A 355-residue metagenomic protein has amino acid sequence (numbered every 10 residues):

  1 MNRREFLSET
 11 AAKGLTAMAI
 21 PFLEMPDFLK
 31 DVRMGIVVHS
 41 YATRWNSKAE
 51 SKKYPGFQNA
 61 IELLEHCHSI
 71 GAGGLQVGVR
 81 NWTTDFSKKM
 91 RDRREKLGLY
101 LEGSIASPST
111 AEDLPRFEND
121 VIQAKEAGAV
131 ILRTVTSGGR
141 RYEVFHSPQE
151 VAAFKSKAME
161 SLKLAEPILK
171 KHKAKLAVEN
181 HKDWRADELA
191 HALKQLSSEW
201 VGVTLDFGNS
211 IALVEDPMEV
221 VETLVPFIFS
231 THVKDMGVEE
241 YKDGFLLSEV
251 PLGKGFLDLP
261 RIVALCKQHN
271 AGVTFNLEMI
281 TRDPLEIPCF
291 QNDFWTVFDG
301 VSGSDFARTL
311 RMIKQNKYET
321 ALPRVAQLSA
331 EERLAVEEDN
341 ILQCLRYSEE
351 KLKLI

Functional and structural regions predicted by a protein language model:
R4-A11, T16, P21, D27-G35 (+4 more regions): Histidine-acidic metal/acid-base catalytic patches
L15-E24, W82, L97-L101, P108-G202: Active-site acidic/histidine proton-transfer and metal-coordination neighborhood in alpha/beta enzyme cores
V32-H39, L75-V77, L101-I105, L132-T134 (+4 more regions): Hydrophobic faces of well-ordered beta-strands that scaffold small-molecule active sites in alpha/beta enzyme cores
S40-Q58, S104-L114, P148-A153: Active-site mouth loops of central-metabolism enzymes
Q58-N81, G128: Catalytic domains of carbohydrate-active enzymes, especially glycoside hydrolases
Q76-S87, S107-P115, Y142, N180-D187 (+3 more regions): Acidic-and-aromatic substrate-binding clefts and catalytic sites of carbohydrate-active enzymes
